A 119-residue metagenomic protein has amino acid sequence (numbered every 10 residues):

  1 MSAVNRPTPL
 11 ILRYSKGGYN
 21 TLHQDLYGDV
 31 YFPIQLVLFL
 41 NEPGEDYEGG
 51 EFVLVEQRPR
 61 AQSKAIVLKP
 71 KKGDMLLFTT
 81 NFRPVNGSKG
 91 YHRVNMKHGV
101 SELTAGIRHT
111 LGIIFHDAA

Functional and structural regions predicted by a protein language model:
M1-P59, K64: Non-heme Fe(II) oxygenase catalytic core, chiefly the N-lobe of the double-stranded beta-helix
F32, P43, Y47-A119: Catalytic core of Fe(II)/2-oxoglutarate
